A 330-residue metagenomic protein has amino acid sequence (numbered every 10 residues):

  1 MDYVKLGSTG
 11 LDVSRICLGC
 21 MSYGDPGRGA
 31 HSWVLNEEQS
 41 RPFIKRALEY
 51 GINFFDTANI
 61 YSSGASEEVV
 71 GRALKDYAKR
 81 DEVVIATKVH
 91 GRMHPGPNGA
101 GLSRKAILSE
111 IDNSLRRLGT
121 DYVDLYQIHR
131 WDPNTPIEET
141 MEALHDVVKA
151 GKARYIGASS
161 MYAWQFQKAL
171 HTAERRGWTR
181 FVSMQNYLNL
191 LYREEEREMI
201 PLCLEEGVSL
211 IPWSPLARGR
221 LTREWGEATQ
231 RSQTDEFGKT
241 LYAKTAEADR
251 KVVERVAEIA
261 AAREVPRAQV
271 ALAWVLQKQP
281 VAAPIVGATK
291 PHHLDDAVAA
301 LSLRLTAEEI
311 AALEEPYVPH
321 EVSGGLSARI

Functional and structural regions predicted by a protein language model:
M1, R41, E205, T229-A262 (+3 more regions): Terminal-tail/helix-coil boundary detector
M1-V83, I330: N-terminal binding-site loop/beta-alpha segment at the start of enzyme catalytic domains that lines or forms
L6, L18, S40, F55 (+13 more regions): Conserved, mostly hydrophobic/aromatic
V13-C17, N53-F54, E82-A86, Y122-L125 (+4 more regions): Structural preference for beta-strand elements that scaffold enzyme active sites
P26-G27, R92-E194, E198, E205: Glycine/proline-rich, positively charged, aromatic-decorated active-site loop/lid region on the catalytic face
I44, E67, G71, I111-L115 (+7 more regions): Generic structural signal for well-ordered alpha-helices, preferentially at hydrophobic/aromatic core positions
V89-G91, Y162, L188-Y192, S214-L221 (+2 more regions): Glycine-rich beta-alpha junction loops
E194-R231, P266: Aromatic-lined glycan-binding groove of carbohydrate-active enzymes
